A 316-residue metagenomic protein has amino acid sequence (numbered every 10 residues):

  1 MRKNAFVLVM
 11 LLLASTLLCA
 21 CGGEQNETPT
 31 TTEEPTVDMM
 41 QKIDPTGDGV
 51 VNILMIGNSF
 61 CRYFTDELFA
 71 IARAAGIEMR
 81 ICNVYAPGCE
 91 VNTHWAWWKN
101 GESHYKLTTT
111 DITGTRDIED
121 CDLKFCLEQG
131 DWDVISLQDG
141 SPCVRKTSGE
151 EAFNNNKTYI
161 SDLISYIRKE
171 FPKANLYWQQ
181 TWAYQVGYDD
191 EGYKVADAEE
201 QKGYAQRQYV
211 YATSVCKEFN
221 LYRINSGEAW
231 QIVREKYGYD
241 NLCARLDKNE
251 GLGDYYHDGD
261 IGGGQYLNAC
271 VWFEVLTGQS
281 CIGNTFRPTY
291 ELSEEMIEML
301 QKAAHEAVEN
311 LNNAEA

Functional and structural regions predicted by a protein language model:
M1-V7: Positively charged n-region of N-terminal signal peptides that target proteins for export
L17-A20: C-terminal motif of bacterial Sec signal peptides marking the signal peptidase cleavage site
E24, F219, R245-A316: Conserved catalytic region of serine esterases and O-acyltransferases that act on ester linkages in lipids
Q25-G47: N-terminal, intrinsically disordered, polar/charged segments of Gram-positive cell-envelope systems that serve as
V50-N52, R80: Residues that mark the start of a beta-strand
L54-I56, Q179: Short hydrophobic segments within beta-strands
Y63-K157: Conserved SGNH/GDSL esterase-like catalytic core that processes O-acyl groups on lipids and polysaccharides
C121-G262, E274: Alpha-helical cap/lid subdomain in secreted, periplasmic, or secretory-pathway luminal O-acyl-processing enzymes
